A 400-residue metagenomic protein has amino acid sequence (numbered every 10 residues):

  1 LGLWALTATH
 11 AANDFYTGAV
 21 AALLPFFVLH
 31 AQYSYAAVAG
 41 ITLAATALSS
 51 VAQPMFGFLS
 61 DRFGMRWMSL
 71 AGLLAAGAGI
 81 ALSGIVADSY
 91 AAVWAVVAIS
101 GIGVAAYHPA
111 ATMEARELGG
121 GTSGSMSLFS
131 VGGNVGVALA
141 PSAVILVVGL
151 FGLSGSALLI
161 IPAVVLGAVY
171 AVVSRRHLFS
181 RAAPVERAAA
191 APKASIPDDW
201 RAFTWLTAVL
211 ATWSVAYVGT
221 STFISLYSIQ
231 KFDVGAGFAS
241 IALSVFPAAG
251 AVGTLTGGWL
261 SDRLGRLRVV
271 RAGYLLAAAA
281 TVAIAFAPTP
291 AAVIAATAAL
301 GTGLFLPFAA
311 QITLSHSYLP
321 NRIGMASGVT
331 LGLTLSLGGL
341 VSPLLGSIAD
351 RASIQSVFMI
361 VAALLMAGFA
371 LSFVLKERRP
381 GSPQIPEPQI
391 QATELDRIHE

Functional and structural regions predicted by a protein language model:
G18, T46-P54, A138, P247-L255 (+1 more regions): Residue-level signature of mid-helix packing/kink "hotspots" within the transmembrane helices of 12-pass Major
V20-A21, A202-A251: Extracytoplasmic gate region of multi-pass secondary transporters
A52-G64, G253-G265, A349-D350: Helix-to-loop junctions at the C-terminal end of transmembrane segments in multipass secondary transporters
R66-S69, V270: Primarily marks hydrophobic transmembrane alpha-helices of the MFS/SLC 12-helix fold
L74-D88, L276-P288: C-terminal ends and interior cores of transmembrane alpha-helices in multi-pass membrane transporters/permeases
V96-G132: Cytoplasmic helix-loop-helix junction between adjacent transmembrane helices in 12-TM secondary transporters
F129-R176: Helix-loop-helix hairpin linking two adjacent transmembrane segments in secondary transporters
S261-Q311: C-terminal transmembrane helical hairpin of 12-TM major facilitator-type secondary transporters
